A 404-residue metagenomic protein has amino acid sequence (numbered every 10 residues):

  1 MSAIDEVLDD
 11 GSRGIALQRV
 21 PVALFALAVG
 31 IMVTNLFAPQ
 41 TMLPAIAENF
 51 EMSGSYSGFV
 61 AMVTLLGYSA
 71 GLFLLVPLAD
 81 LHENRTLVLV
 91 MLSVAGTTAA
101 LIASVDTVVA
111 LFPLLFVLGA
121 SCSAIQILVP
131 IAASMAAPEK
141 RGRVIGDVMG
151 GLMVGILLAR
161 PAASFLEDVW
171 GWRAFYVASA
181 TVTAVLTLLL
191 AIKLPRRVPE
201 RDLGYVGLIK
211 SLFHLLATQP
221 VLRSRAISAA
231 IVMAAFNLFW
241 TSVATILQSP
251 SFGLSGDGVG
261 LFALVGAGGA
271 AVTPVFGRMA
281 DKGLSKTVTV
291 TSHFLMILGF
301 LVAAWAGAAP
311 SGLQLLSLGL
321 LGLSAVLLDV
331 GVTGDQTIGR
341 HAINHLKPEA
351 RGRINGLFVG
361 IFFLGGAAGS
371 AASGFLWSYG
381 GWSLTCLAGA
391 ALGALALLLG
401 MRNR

Functional and structural regions predicted by a protein language model:
E6-A16, L194-A226: Juxtamembrane intracellular "pre-TM" segments in multi-pass secondary transporters
A70-V108: Conserved MFS/SLC helix-loop-helix module at the cytosolic interface between two early adjacent transmembrane helices
L72-E83, V272-S285, W377: Helix-to-loop junctions at the C-terminal end of transmembrane segments in multipass secondary transporters
T86-A100, T287-V302, A390: Structural signature of the two symmetry-related core transmembrane helices
A110, D147-L194: Helix-loop-helix hairpin linking two adjacent transmembrane segments in secondary transporters
L115-G151: Cytoplasmic helix-loop-helix junction between adjacent transmembrane helices in 12-TM secondary transporters
A124-A136, T333-K347: Intracellular juxtamembrane helix-capping segments at the cytosolic ends of symmetry-related transmembrane helices
T287-I338: C-terminal transmembrane helical hairpin of 12-TM major facilitator-type secondary transporters
